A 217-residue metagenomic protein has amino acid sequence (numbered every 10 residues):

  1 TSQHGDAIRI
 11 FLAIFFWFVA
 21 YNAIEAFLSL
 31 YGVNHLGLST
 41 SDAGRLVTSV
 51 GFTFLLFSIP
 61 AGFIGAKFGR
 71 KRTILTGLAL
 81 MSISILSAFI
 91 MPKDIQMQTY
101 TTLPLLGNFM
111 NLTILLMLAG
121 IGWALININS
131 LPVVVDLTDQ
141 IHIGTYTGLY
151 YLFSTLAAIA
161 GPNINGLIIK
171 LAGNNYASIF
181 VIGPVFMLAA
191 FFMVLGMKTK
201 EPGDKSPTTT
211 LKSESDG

Functional and structural regions predicted by a protein language model:
T1-L12, K212-G217: Juxtamembrane intracellular "pre-TM" segments in multi-pass secondary transporters
A26-A43: Short amphipathic helix-loop junctions that connect adjacent transmembrane helices in Major Facilitator Superfamily/SLC
F57-R70, I169: Helix-to-loop junctions at the C-terminal end of transmembrane segments in multipass secondary transporters
K67-A79: Cytoplasmic membrane-interface "Motif A"-like loop-to-helix N-cap segments of 12-TM Major Facilitator Superfamily
A79-L105: C-terminal ends and interior cores of transmembrane alpha-helices in multi-pass membrane transporters/permeases
M91, V181-K212, D216: Multi-pass alpha-helical transporter architecture, strongest for 12-TM Major Facilitator/SLC carriers used
L125-D139: Intracellular juxtamembrane helix-capping segments at the cytosolic ends of symmetry-related transmembrane helices
L167-M187: A membrane-interface helix-boundary motif in multi-pass transporters
